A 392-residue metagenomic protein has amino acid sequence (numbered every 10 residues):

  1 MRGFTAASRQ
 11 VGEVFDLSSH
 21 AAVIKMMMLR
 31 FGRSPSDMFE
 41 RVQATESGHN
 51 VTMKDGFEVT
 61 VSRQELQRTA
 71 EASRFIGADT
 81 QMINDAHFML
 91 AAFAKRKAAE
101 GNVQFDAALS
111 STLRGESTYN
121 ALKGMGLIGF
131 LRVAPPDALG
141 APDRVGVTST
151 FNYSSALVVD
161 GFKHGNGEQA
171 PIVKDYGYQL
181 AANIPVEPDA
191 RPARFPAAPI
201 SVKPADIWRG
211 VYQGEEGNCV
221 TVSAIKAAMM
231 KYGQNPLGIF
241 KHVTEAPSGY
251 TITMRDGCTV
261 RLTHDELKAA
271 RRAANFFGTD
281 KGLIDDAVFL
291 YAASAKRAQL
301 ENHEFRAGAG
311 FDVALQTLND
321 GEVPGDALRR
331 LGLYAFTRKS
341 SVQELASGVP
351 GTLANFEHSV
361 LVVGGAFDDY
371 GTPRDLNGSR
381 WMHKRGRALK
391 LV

Functional and structural regions predicted by a protein language model:
M1-A6, G161-D206, V392: Non-catalytic, low-structured ubiquitin/UBL-interacting segments
M1-G12, E100-A107, A190-Q213, G308-Q316: N-terminal short leaders/motifs
T5, R9, E13, A21 (+9 more regions): Cross-family signature of deubiquitinases and ubiquitin-like deconjugating cysteine proteases
A6, I24-K25, L29, S36-M38 (+4 more regions): Extracellular/luminal recognition modules and glycoprotein regions
E13-M26, G214-A227: Active-site nucleophilic cysteine motif
D16, F57-K163, V211-Y212, G217 (+2 more regions): Predominantly the structural core of cysteine protease catalytic domains
A22-F31, M53, T150, V158 (+4 more regions): Intrinsic low-complexity repeat tracts in disordered regions, enriched in small/polar residues
R33-M38, Q234-I239, A327-F336: Catalytic cysteine-centered active-site loop
